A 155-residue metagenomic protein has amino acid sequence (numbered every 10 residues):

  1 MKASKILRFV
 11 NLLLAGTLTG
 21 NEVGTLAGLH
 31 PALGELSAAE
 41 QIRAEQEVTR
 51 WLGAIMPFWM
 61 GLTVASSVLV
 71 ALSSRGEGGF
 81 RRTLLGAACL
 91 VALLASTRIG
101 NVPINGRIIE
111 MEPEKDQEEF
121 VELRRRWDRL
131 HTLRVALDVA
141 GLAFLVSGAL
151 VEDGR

Functional and structural regions predicted by a protein language model:
M1-A3, R155: Actinobacteria-biased recognition of intrinsically disordered, low-complexity terminal regions
K2, A92, R125-D128: A general, composition-driven signal for non-globular sequence regions
A3, E77-R81, D116: Membrane-helix interface segments
S4-F9, A15-L62, I104-R125: Interfacial loop at the N-terminal end of multi-pass membrane proteins
I6-G24, I55-S74, R81-I99, L133-L150: Hydrophobic alpha-helical topogenic segments used for membrane insertion/localization
R8, R43, R50, R75 (+6 more regions): Arginine residue identity/basic-tract feature
H30, G34, L72-G79, V102 (+2 more regions): Transmembrane helix-loop junctions in multipass membrane proteins, especially transporters and channels
I109-R155: A generic hydrophobic-segment detector
